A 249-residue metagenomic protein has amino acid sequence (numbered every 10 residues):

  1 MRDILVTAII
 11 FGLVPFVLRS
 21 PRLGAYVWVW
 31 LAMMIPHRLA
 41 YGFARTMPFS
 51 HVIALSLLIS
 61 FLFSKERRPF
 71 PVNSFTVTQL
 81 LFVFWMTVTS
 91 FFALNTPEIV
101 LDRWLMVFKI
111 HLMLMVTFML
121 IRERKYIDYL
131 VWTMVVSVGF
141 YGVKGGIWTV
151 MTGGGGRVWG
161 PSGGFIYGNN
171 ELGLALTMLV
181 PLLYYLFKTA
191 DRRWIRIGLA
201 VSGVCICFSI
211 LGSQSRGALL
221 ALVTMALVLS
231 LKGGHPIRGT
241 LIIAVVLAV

Functional and structural regions predicted by a protein language model:
M1-D3, A44-V52, D102, M106 (+2 more regions): Membrane-interface micro-motifs in multi-pass membrane enzymes
M1-V88, E98, R122-V135, L186-I197 (+1 more regions): Transmembrane signal-anchor hairpin modules in multi-pass inner-membrane enzymes, especially those that act on
A8-V17, V83-F91, K109-M113, Y126-V158 (+1 more regions): Alpha-helical transmembrane segments of multi-pass inner-membrane proteins
H37, E66, F91-L94, F118 (+2 more regions): Alpha-helix C-capping/helix-to-loop hinge sites
Y41-A44, F92-D102, L211-G212: Membrane-interface helix caps and helix-loop-helix hairpins in membrane proteins
S74-V77, T96-L101, I110-H111, C207-F208: Short alpha-helical transmembrane interface motifs in multi-pass membrane proteins
E98, G160-P161: Short linear capping/connector segments at secondary-structure termini
